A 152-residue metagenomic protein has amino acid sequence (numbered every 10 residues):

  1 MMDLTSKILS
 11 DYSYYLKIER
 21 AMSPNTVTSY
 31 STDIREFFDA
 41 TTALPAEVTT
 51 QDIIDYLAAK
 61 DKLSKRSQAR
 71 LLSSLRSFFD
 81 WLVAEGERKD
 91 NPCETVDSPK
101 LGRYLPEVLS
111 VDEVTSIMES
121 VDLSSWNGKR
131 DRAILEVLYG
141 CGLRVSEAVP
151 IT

Functional and structural regions predicted by a protein language model:
M1-T152: Conserved catalytic core of the tyrosine transesterase superfamily
